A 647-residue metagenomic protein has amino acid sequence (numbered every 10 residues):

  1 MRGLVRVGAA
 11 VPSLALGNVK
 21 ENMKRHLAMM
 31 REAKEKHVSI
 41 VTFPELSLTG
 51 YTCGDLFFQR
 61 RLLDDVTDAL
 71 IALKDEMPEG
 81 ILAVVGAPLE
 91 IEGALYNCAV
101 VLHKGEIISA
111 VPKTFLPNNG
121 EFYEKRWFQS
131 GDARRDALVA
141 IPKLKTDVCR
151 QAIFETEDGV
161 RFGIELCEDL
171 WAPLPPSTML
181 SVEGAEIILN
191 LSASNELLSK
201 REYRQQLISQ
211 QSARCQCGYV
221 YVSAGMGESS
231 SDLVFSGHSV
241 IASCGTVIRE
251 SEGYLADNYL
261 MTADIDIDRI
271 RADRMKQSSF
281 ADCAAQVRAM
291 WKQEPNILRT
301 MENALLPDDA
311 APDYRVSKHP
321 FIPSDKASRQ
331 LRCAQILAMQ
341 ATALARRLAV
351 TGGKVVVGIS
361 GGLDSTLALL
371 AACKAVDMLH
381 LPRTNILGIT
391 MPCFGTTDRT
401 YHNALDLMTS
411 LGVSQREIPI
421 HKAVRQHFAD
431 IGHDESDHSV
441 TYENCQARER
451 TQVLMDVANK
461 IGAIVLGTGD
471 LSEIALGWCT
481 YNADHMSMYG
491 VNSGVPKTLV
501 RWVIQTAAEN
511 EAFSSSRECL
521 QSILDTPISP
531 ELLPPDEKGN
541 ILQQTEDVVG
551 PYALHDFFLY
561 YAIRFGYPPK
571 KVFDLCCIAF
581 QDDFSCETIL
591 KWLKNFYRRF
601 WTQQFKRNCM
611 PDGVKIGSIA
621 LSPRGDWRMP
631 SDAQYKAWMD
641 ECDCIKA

Functional and structural regions predicted by a protein language model:
M1-G358, K374-R383, Q415: Enzyme catalytic cores with a strong preference for nitrogen-chemistry domains
L14, N22, D158, C215-C217 (+5 more regions): ATP/NTP-dependent adenylation/nucleotidyl-transfer catalytic domains that generate, transfer, or process NMP-activated
